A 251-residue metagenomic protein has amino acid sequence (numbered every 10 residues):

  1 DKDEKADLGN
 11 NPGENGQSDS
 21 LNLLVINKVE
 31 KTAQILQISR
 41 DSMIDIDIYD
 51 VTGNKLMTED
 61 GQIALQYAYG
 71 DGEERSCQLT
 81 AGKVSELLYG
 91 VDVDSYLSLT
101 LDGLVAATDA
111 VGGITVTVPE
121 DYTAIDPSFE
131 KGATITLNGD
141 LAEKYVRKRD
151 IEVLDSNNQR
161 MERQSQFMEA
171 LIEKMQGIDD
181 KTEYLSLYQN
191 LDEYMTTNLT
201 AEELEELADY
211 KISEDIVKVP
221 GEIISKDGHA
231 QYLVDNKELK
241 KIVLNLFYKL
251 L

Functional and structural regions predicted by a protein language model:
D1-L251: Non-catalytic, solvent-exposed segments at the cell envelope interface
